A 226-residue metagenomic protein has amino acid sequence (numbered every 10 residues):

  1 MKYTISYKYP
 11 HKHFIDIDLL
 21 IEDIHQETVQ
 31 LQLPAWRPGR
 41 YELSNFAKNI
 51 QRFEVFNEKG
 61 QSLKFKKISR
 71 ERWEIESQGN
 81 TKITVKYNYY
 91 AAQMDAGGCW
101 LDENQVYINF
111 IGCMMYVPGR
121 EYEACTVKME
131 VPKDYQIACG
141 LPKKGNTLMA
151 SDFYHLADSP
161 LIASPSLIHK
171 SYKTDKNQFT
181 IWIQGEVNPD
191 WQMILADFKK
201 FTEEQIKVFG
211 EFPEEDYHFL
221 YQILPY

Functional and structural regions predicted by a protein language model:
M1-P10: N-terminal, polar/Ser/Thr-rich
H11-H13, H25-E27, K67-E71: Ser/Thr- and Asn-enriched, surface-exposed coil loops between beta-strands
I15, L20-A47, M115-P132: Surface-exposed beta-strand/loop patches in extracellular or lumenal glycoproteins
N45-Q51, F56, Q61-F201, K207-E215: Non-catalytic architectural context of zinc metalloproteases
H218: Active-site acid/base region of carbohydrate-active enzymes
P225-Y226: Catalytic zinc-binding patch centered on the HExxH motif and its immediate surroundings that defines zinc-dependent
